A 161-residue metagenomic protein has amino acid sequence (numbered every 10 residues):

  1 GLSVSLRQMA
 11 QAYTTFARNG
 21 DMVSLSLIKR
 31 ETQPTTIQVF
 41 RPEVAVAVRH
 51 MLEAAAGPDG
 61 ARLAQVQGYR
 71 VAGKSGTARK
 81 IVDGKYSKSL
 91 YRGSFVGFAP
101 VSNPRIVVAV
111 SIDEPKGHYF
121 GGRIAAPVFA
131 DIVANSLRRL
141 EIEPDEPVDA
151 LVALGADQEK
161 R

Functional and structural regions predicted by a protein language model:
V4-G68, T77, G84, S89 (+2 more regions): Conserved active-site-proximal loop/helix segments of enzymes involved in bacterial cell-wall and related
S5, V107-S111: Soluble periplasmic/extracytoplasmic beta-strand elements of cell-envelope proteins
A12, V48, K74-G76, V96 (+2 more regions): Residue-level preference for non-acidic, small/hydrophobic
P42, R123-P127: Short, conserved loop/turn and helix-capping segments at secondary-structure boundaries that abut family-defining
Y91-P104: Short, surface-exposed beta-strand/loop micro-motifs that present aromatic residues
F95-G97, I132-V133, E159: Membrane-interface anchoring segments and C-terminal beta-barrel signals
V101, D113-P115: Solvent-exposed coil/turn segments that connect beta secondary-structure elements in extracytoplasmic/periplasmic
A126-R139: C-terminal, active-site-flanking charged/polar segments
